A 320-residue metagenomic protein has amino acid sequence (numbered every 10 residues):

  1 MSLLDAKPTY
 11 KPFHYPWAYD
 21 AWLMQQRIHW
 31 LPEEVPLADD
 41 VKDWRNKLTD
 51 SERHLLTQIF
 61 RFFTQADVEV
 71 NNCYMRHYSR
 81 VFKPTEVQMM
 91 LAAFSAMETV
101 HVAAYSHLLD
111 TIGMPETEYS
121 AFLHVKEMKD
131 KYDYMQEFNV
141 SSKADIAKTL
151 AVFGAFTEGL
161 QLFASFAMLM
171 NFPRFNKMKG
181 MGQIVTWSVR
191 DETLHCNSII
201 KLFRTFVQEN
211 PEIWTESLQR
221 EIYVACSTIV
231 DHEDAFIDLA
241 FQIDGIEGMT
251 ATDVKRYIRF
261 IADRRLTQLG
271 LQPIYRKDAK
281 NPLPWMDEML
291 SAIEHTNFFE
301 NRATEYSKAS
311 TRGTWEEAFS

Functional and structural regions predicted by a protein language model:
M1-S320: Non-heme di-metal
